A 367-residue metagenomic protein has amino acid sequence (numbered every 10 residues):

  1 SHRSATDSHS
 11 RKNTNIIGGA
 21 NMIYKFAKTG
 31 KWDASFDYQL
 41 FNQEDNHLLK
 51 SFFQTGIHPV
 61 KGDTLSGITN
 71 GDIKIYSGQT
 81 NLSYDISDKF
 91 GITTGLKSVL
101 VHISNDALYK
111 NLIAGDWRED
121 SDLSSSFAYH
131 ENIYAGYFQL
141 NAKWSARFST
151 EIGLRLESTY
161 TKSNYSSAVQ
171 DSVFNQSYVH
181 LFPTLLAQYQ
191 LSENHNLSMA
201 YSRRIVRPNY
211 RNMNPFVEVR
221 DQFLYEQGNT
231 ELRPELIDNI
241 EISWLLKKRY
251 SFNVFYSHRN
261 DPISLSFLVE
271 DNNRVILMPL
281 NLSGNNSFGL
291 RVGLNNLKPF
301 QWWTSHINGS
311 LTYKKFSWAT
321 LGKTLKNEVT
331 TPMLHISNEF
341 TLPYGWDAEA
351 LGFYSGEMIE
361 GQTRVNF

Functional and structural regions predicted by a protein language model:
S1, G18, D45-F53, P59 (+9 more regions): Outer-membrane beta-barrel translocator domains and adjoining extracellular loop/strand segments of Gram-negative
H2-T6, I17, P59-S66, R118-S124 (+8 more regions): Extracytoplasmic loops and strand-loop junctions of Gram-negative outer membrane beta-barrel proteins
D7-Y165, Q190, N194, F252 (+1 more regions): Face-selective signature of the C-terminal outer-membrane beta-barrel domain
S8-K12, I68-K74, S126-N132, D171-V179 (+4 more regions): Replace "Gram-negative outer membrane beta-barrel proteins" with "bacterial and organellar outer membrane beta-barrel
S66, I75-S77, L123-S124, R233 (+3 more regions): Outer membrane beta-barrel strand-and-loop segments of large Gram-negative receptors, especially TonB-dependent
G71, S125-N132, Q176, I205-V254 (+3 more regions): Outer-membrane beta-barrel signature, preferentially recognizing the C-terminal barrel domain of Gram-negative
L181-P183, A187, I240-W244, Y256-R259 (+3 more regions): Feature captures outer-membrane beta-barrel proteins of Gram-negative bacteria and organelles
L311, F316, T331-F367: C-terminal beta-barrel architecture of Gram-negative outer-membrane proteins
